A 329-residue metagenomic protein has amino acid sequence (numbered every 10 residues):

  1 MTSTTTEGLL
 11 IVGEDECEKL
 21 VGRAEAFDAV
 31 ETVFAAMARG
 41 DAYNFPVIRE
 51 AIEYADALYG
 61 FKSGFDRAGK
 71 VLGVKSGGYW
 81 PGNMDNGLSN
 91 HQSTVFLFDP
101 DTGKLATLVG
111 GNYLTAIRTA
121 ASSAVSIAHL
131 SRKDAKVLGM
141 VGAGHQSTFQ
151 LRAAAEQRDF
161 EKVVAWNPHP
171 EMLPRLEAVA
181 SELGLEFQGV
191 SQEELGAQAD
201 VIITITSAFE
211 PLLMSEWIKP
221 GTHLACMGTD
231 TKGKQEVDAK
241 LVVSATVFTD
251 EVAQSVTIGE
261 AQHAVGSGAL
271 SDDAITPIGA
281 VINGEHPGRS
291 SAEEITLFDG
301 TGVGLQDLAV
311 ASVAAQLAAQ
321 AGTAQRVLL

Functional and structural regions predicted by a protein language model:
M1-T115, A124, D134, L305-L308 (+2 more regions): N-terminal ligand-binding/catalytic initiation module
E14-C17, Q235-L329: Adenosine-phosphate binding glycine-rich loop
R118-L138, H145-Q157: Short internal alpha-helix immediately C-terminal to a glycine-rich phosphate-binding loop in Rossmann-like
D134-K136, E161, T222: Nucleotide donor/acceptor-binding cores
L138-G139, T296: Conserved beta-strand elements of the Class I
G144, P168-H169, D230: Residues in the short beta-alpha loop(s) of Rossmann-like NAD(P)-binding domains
E156-L183: NAD(P)-binding Rossmann-fold cofactor-contacting core
L185-A269: Rossmann-like adenosine-cofactor binding region
